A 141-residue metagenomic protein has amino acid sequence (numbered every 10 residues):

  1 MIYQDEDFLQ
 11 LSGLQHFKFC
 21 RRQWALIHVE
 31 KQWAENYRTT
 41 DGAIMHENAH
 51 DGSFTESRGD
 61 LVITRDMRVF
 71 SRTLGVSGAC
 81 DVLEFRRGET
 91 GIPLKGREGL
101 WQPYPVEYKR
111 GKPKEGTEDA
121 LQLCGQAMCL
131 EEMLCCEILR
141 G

Functional and structural regions predicted by a protein language model:
M1-P105: Metal-dependent nuclease catalytic cores that hydrolyze phosphodiester bonds in DNA/RNA, characterized by
S77-G78, E84-G141: Nucleic-acid nuclease catalytic cores
